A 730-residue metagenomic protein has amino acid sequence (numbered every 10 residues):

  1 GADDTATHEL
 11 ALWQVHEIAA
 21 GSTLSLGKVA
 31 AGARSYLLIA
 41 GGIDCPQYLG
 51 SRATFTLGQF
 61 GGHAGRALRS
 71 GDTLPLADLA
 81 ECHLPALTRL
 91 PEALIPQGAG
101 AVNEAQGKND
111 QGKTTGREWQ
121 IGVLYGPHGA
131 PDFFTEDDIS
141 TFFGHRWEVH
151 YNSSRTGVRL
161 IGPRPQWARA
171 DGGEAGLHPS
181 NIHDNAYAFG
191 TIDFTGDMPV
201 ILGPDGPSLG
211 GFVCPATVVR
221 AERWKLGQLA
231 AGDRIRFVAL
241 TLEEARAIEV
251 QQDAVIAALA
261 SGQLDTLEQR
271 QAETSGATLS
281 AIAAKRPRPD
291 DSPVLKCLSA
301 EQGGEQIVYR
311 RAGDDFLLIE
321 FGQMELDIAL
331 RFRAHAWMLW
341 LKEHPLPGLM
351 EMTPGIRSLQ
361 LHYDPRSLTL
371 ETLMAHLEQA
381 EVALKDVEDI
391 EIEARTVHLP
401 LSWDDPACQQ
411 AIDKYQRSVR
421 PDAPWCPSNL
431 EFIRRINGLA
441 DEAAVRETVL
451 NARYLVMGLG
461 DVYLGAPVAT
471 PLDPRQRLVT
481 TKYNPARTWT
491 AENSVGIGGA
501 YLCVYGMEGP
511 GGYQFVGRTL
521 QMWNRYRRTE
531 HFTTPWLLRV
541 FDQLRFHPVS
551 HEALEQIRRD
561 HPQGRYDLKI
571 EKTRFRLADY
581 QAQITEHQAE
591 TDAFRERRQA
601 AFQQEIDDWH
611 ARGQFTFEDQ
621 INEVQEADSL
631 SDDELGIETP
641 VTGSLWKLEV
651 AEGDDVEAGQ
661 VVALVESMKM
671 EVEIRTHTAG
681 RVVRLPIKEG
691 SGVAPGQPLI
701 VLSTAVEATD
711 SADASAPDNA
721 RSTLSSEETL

Functional and structural regions predicted by a protein language model:
G1-V624, S726-E728: Conserved "landmark" site that anchors the functional core of diverse proteins
L24, L74-P75, G232, D654-R675 (+1 more regions): Short hydrophobic beta/alpha edge segments that flank linear recognition/processing sites
H183, L349, L645, V682-R684: A broad structural signal for short, well-ordered beta-strand segments within beta-sheet-rich domains
E222, G227, E530-H531, W646-D655 (+2 more regions): Short histidine-centered loop motifs in beta-beta connectors
L242, Y363, L368, A658 (+1 more regions): Long, charge-rich, low-complexity alpha-helical segments
H610-I637, T642, S667, V701-N719 (+1 more regions): Periplasmic scaffold and linker elements that assemble and bridge Gram-negative envelope complexes
Q620-V661, E673, A679: Acidic, low-complexity mobile loops and tails
